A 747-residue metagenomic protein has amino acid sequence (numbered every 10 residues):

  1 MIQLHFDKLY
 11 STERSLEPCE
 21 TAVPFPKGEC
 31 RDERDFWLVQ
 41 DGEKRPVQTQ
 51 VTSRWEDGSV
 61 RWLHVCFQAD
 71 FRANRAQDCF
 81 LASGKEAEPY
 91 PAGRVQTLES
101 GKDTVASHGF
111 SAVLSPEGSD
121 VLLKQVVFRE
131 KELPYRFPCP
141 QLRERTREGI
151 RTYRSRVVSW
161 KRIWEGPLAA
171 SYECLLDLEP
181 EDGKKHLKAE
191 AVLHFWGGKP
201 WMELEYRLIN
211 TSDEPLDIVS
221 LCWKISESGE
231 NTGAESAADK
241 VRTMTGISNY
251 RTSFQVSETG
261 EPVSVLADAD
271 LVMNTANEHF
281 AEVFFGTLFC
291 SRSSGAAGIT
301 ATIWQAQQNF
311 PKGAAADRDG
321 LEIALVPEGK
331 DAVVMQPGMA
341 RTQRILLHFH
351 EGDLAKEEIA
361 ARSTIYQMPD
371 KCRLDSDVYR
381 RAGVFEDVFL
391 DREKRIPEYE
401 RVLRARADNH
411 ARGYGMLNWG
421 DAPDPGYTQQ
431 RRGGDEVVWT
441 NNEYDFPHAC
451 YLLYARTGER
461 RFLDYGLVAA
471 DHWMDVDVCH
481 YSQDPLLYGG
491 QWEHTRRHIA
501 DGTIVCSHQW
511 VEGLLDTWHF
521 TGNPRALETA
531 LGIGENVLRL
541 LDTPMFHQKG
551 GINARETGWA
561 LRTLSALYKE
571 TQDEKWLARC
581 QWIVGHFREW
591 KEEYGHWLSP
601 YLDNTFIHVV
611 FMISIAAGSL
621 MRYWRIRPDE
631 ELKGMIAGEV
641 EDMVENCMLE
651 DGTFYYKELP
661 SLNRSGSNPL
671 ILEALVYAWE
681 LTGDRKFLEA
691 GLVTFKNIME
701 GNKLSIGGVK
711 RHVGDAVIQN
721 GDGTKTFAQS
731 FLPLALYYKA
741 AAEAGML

Functional and structural regions predicted by a protein language model:
D7-D32, D217-S228: Surface-exposed beta-strand/loop patches in extracellular or lumenal glycoproteins
E33, L38-L63, A315-L325: Solvent-exposed beta-strand/loop surfaces of large extracellular or lumenal domains
G101-D377, R381, L417-P423, V438-N441 (+1 more regions): Beta-strand/loop-rich accessory regions of lumenal/periplasmic or secreted enzymes, predominantly carbohydrate-active
L178, R207-T211, L346-F349, D445-R460 (+7 more regions): Well-ordered alpha-helical scaffold segments within catalytic/enzyme domains
G329-V334, Q430-E443, H494-H508, L541-G558 (+7 more regions): Solvent-exposed loop and edge beta-strand segments that line ligand/cofactor-binding and catalytic clefts
L354-D377, K394-E398, W582, N604 (+2 more regions): Terminal, non-catalytic domain-edge segments
Y366-G434, V478-L486, F731-L747: Low-complexity, Ser/Thr/Pro/Gly-enriched N-terminal "stalk/linker" regions
Q367-M368, R373, R401-N418, Y465-Y481 (+5 more regions): Long, well-ordered core segments of solenoidal/helical folds
